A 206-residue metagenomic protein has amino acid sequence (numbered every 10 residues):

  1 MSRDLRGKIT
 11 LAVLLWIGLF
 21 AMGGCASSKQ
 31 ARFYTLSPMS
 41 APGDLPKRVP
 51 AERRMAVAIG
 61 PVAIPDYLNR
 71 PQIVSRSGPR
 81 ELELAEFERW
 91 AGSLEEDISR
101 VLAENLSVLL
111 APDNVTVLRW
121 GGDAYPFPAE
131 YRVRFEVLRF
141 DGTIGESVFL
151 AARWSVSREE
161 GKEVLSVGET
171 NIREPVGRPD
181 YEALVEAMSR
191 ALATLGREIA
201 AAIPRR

Functional and structural regions predicted by a protein language model:
S2-V13: Bacterial N-terminal signal peptides that target proteins for export
A21-G24: C-terminal motif of bacterial Sec signal peptides marking the signal peptidase cleavage site
A26-D44, E52-R53, L109-E160: Surface-exposed short loop/turn segments
R53-D123: N-terminal segment of the mature soluble domain
E83-A91, E160-T194: Short secondary-structure boundary motifs at beta->alpha junctions and helix caps
E95, S99-A103, S189-L192, G196 (+1 more regions): Extracytoplasmic/secreted envelope proteins and their assembly/folding machinery, especially bacterial periplasmic
V148-S157, S166-I172, L192-R205: C-terminal or internal capping secondary-structure element at the end of a domain, subdomain, or sheet
